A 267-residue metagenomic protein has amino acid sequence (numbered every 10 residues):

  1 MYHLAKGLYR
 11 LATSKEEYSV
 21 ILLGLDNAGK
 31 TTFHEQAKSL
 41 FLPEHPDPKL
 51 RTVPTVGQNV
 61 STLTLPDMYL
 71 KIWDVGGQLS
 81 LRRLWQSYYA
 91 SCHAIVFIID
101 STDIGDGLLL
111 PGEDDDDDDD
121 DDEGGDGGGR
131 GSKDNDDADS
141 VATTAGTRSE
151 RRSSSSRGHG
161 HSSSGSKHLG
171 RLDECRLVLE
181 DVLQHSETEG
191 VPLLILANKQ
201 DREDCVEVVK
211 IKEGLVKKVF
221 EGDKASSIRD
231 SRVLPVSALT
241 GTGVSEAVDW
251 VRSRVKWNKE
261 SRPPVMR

Functional and structural regions predicted by a protein language model:
M1-E260, R267: TRAFAC-class small GTPase G-domain
